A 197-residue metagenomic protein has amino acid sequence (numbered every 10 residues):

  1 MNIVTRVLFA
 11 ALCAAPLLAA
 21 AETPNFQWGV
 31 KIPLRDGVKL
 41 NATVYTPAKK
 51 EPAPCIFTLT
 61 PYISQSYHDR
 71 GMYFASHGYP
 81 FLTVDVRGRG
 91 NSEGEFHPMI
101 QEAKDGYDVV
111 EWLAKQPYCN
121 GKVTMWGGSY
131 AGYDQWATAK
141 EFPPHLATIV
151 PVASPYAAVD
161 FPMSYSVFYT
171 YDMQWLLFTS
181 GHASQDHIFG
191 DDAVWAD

Functional and structural regions predicted by a protein language model:
M1-F9: Bacterial N-terminal signal peptides that target proteins for export
A11-A20: Hydrophobic h-region of N-terminal signal peptides that target proteins for export in Gram-negative bacteria
A21-E51: N-terminal cap/lid segment of alpha/beta-hydrolase-fold proteins
K39-L40, P52-C55, H77-P80, C119-K122 (+1 more regions): Loop/turn elements at helix/coil->beta-strand transitions in domains of secreted/extracellular proteins
A48-K115: Cap/lid segment of the alpha/beta-hydrolase catalytic domain
S76, K140-D197: Accessory cap/linker subdomain of secreted extracellular hydrolases
P117-Y130: Alpha/beta-hydrolase fold nucleophile elbow
Y130-P143: Short glycine-enriched nucleophile-adjacent loop and the immediately C-terminal alpha-helix near the catalytic center
